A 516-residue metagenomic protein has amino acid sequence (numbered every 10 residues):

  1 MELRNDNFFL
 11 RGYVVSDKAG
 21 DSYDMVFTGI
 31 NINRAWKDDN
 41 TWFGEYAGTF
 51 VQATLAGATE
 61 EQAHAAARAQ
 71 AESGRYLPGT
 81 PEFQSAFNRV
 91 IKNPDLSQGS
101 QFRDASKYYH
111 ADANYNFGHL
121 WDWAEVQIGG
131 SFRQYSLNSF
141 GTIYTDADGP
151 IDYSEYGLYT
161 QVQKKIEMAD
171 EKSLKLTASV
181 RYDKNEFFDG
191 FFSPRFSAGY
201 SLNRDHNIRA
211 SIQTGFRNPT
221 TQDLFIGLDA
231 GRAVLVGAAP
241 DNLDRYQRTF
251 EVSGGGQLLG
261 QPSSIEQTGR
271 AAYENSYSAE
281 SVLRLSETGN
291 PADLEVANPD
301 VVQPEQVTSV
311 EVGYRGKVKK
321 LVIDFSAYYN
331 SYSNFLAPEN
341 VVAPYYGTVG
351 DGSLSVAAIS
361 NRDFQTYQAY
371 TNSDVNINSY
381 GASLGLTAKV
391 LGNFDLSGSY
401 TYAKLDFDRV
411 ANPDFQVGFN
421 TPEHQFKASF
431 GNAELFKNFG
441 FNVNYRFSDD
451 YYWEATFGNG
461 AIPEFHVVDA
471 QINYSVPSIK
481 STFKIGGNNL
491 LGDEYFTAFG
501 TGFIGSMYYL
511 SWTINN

Functional and structural regions predicted by a protein language model:
E2, V126-Y135, G149-G199, A388 (+1 more regions): Surface-exposed extracellular loop regions of Gram-negative outer-membrane beta-barrel proteins
E2-R4, V15, Y23-M25, Q213 (+4 more regions): Conserved C-terminal beta-signal and adjacent last beta-strands/turns of outer-membrane beta-barrel proteins
L3-R11, W121-V126, M168-L176, D205-I208 (+4 more regions): Repeated loop/turn-to-beta-strand initiation elements of outer-membrane beta-barrel proteins
R4, A105-A111, P150-L158, G190-F192 (+5 more regions): Residues that define the transmembrane beta-barrel architecture of outer-membrane proteins
L10-V14, I128-Q134, A178-Y182, A198 (+6 more regions): Transmembrane beta-barrel strands of outer-membrane/channel proteins
V14, A67-L176, V356-F364, A369-D374 (+3 more regions): Outer-membrane beta-barrel transmembrane domain signature of Gram-negative proteins, especially the mid-to-C-terminal
M168-D170, S326-Y452, T513-N515: Gram-negative outer-membrane beta-barrel transporters
D241-T366: Membrane-embedded beta-barrel scaffold of Gram-negative outer-membrane proteins
